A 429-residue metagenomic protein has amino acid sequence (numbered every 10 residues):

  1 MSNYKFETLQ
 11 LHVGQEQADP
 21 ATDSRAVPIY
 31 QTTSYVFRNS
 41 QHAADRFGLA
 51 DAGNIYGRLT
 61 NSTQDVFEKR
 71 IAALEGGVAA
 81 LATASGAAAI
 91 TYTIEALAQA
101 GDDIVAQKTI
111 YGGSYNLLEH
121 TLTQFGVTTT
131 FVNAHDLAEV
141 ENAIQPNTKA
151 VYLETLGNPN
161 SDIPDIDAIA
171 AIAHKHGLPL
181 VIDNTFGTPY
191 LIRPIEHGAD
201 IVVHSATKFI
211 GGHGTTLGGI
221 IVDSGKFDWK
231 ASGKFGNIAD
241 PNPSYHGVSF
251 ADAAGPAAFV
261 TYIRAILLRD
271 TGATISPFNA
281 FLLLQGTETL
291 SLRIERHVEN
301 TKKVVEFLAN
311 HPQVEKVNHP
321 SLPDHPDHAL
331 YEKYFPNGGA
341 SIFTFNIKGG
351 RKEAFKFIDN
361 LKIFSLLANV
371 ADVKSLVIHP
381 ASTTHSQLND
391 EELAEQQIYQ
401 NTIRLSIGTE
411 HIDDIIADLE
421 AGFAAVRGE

Functional and structural regions predicted by a protein language model:
M1-Y30, I221: Short conserved active-site loop signatures built around small residues
S2, G14, A18, A80-N310: Conserved PLP-enzyme active-site core in the AAT-like
N39-A88, G113-H120: Conserved N-terminal alpha-helix of the aminotransferase class I/II PLP-enzyme fold
G76, N147, Q313-K316, I363 (+1 more regions): Glycine-centered tight turns that cap/initiate beta-strands
E119, T128, P146, R293 (+2 more regions): PLP-dependent enzyme catalytic core of the Aspartate aminotransferase-like
L156, T185-G187, L322, K348 (+1 more regions): Active-site beta-loop-alpha junctions enriched in small/polar residues
V222, T344-N346, S406-G408: Short hydrophobic/aromatic beta-strand micro-patches that form the beta-sheet surface supporting nucleotide- or nucleic
T271-T274, F278-A280, Q285-T289, I294-R296 (+3 more regions): Conserved small-domain helix->loop->beta segment predominantly found in fold-type I
